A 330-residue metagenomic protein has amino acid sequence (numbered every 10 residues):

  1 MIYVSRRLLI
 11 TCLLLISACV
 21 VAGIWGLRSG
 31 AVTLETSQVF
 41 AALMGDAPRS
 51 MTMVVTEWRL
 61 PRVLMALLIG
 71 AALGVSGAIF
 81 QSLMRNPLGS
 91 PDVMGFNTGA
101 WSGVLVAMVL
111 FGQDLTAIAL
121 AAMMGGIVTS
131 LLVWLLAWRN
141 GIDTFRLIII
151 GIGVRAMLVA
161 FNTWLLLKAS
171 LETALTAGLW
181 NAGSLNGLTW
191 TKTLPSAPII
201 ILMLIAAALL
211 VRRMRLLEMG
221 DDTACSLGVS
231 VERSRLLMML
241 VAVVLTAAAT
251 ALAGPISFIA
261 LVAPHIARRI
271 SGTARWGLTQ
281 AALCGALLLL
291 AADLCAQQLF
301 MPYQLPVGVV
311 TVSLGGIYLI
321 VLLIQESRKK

Functional and structural regions predicted by a protein language model:
M1-K330: Alpha-helical transmembrane segments in inner-membrane proteins
